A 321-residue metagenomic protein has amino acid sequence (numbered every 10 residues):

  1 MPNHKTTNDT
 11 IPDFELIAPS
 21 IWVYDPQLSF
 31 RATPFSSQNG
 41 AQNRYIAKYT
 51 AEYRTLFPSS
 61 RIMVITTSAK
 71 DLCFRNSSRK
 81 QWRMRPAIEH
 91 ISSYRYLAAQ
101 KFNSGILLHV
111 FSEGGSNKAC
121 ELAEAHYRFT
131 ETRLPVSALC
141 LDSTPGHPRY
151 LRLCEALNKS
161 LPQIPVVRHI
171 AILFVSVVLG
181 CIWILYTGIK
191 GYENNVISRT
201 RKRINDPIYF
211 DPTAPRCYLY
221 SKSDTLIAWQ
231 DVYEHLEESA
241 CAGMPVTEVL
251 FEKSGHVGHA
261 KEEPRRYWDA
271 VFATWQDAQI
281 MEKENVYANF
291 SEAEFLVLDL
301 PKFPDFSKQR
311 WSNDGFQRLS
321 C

Functional and structural regions predicted by a protein language model:
P2-L72, K222, A228-W229: Short, surface-exposed "cap/lid" segments of acyl-processing enzymes
N39-N43, H109-K118, G146, K222-I227 (+1 more regions): Gly/Ser/Thr-rich loops at beta-strand to alpha-helix junctions that form or flank small-molecule/cofactor-binding
R75-A98, I106, C120: Alpha/beta-hydrolase active-site loop
H90-G115, Q276-L296: Extended, charge-rich low-complexity interaction segments
G105-K159: Primarily recognizes the serine-hydrolase "nucleophile elbow" in alpha/beta-hydrolase and SGNH/GDSL folds
L141-E193: Hydrolase active-site cap/lid region
S176-V271, D277-M281: Serine-hydrolase catalytic core
E262-C321: Catalytic active-site module of serine/aspartate enzymes centered on a nucleophile-bearing elbow/loop
